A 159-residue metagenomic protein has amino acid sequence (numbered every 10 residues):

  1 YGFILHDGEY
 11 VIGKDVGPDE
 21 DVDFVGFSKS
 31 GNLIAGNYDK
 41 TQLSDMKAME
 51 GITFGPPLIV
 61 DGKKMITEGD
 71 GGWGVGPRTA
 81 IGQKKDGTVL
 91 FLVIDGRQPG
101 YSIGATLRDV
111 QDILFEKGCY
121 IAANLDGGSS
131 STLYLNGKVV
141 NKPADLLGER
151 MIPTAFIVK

Functional and structural regions predicted by a protein language model:
Y1-K159: Gly/Ser/Thr/Pro-rich low-complexity, intrinsically disordered segments
